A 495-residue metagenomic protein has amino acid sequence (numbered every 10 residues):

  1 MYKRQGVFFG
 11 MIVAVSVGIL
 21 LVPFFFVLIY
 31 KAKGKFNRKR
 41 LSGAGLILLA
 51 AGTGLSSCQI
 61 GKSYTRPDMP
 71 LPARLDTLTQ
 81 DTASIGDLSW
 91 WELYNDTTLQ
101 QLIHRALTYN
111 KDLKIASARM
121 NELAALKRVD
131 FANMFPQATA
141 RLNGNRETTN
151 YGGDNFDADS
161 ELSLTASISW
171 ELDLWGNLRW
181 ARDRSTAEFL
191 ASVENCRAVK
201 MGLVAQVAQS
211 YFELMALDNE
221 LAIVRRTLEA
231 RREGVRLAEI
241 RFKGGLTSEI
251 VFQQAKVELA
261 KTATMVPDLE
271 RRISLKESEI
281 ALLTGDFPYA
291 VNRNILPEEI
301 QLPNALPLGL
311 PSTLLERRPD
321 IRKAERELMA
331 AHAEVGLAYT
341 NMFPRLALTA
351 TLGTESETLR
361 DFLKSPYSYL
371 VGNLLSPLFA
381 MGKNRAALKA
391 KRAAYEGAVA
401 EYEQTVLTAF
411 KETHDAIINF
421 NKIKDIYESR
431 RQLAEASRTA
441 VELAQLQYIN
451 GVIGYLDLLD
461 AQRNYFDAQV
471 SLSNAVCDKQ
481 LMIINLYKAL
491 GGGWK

Functional and structural regions predicted by a protein language model:
M1-Q5: Conserved small/polar residues in nucleotide/adenosyl-binding loops
G6, G52-R74: Bacterial Sec signal peptide processing site at the extreme N-terminus
I19-K31: Alpha-helical transmembrane segments
N37-S56: Sec-dependent bacterial lipoprotein signal peptides
I60-S63, S89, Y94-R105, Y109 (+6 more regions): Small/polar-residue-enriched beta-strand and adjacent coil segments characteristic of outer-membrane beta-barrel
Y64-I85, L123: Post-signal peptide N-terminal segment of mature Sec-exported envelope proteins
D81, S248, P267-L315, G454 (+1 more regions): Short, solvent-exposed, mixed-charge loop/turn linkers that connect secondary-structure elements
I115-D130, V199, L203-R226, A230-E233 (+7 more regions): Amphipathic alpha-helical coiled-coil segments
